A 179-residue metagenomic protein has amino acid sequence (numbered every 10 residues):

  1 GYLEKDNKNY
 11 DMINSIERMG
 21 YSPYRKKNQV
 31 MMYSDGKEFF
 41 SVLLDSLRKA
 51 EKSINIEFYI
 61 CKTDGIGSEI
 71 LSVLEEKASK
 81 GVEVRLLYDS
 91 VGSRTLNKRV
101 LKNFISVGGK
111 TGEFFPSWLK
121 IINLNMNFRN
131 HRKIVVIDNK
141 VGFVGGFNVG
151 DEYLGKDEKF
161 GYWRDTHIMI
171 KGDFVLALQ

Functional and structural regions predicted by a protein language model:
G1-Q179: N-terminal localization/anchoring segments of enzymes in phospholipid and broader phosphate metabolism
